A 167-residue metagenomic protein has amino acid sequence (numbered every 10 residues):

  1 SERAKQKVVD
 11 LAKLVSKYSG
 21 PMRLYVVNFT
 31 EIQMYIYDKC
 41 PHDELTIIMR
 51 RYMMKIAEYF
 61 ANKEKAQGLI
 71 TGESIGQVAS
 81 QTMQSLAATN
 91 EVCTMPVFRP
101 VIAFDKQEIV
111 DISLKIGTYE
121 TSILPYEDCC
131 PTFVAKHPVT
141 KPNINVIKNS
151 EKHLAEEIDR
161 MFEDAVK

Functional and structural regions predicted by a protein language model:
S1-K115: ATP-dependent adenylation/nucleotidyltransferase module used to activate substrates
M22, A66, T82, L86-M95 (+2 more regions): Peripheral terminal appendages
